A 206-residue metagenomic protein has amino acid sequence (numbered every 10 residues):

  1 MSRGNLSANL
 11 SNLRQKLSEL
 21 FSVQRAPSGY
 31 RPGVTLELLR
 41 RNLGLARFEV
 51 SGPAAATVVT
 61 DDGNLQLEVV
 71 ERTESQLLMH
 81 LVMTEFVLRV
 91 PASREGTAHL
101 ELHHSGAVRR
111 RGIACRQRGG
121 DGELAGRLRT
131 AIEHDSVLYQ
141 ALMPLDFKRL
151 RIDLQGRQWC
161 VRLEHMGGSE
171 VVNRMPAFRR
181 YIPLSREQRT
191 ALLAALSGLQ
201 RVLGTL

Functional and structural regions predicted by a protein language model:
M1-S51: Short, extreme N-terminal leader segments that mark the start of a protein/domain
N12-Q15, E19, V34, N64-Q66 (+2 more regions): Alpha-helical context
P27-R31, T57-G63, G122-L124, I132-D135: N-terminal start-of-chain detector that recognizes signal peptides and the immediate post-cleavage beginning
P27-S28, T35-E37, L45-F48, N64-V69 (+3 more regions): A short linear-motif detector with a strong N-terminal bias
G29, V34, R72-E74, S136-L138 (+1 more regions): Residue-level detector of functional hotspots within protein domains
E49-A54, M79-H80, P91-L206: Charged, low-complexity intrinsically disordered regions
V50-T84: Amphipathic, interaction-prone secondary-structure segments
F86-L88: Short, well-ordered beta-strand segments enriched in hydrophobic/aromatic residues
